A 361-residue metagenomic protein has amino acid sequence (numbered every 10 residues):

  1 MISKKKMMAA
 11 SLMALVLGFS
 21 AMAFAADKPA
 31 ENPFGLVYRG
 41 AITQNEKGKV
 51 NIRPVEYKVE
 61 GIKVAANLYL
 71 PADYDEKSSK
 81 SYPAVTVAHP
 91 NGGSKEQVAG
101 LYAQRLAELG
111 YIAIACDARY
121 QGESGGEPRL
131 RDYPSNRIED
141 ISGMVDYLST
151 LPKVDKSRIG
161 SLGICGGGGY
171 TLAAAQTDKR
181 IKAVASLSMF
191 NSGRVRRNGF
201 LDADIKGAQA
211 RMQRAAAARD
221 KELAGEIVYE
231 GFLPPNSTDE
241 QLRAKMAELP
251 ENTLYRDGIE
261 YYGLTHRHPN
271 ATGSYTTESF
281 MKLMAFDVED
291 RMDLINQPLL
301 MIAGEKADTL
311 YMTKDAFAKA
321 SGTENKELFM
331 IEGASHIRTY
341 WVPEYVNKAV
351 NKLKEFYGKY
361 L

Functional and structural regions predicted by a protein language model:
A30-K80: N-terminal cap/lid segment of alpha/beta-hydrolase-fold proteins
S79-P90: Short beta-strand element of the alpha/beta-hydrolase
G92-Q104, A118, T313: The serine-hydrolase catalytic nucleophile loop
R105-G125: Conserved alpha/beta-hydrolase
R131-P152: Alpha/beta-hydrolase active-site loop
L172-I259: Alpha/beta-hydrolase-fold enzymes
I295, M301-A303: Short beta-strand/loop motif that positions the catalytic acidic residue of the alpha/beta-hydrolase fold
A334-V346: Catalytic histidine-centered segment of alpha/beta-hydrolase-like enzymes
